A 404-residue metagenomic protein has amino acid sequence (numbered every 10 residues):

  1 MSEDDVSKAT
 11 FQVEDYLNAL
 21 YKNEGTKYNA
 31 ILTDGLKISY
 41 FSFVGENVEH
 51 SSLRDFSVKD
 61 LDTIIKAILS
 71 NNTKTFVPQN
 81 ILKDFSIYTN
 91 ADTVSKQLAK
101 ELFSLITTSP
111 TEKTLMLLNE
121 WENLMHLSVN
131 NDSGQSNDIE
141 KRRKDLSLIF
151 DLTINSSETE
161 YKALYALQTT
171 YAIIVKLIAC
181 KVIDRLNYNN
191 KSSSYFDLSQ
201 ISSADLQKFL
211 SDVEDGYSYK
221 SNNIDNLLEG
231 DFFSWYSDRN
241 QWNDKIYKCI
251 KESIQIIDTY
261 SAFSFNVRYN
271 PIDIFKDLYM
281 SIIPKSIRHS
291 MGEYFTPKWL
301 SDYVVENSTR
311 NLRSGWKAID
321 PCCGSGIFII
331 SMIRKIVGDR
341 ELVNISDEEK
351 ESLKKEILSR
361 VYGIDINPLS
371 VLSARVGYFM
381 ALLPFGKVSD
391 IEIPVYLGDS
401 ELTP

Functional and structural regions predicted by a protein language model:
M1-S7, Q12-E14, N18-W242, S290-P404: Charged, often flexible domain-edge or linker segments that flank or initiate folded functional domains
K220-P284: Non-catalytic substrate-recognition/targeting regions of SAM-dependent transferases
V267, P271, H289, E293-Y294: Charge-enriched, short contiguous segments at helix-coil
